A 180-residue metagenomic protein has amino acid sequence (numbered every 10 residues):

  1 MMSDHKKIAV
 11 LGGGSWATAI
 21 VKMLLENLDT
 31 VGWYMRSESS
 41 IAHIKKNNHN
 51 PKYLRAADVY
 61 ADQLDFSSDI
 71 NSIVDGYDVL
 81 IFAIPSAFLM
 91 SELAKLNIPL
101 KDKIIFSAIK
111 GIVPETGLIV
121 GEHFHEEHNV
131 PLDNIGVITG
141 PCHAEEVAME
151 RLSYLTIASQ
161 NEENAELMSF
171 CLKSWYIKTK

Functional and structural regions predicted by a protein language model:
M2-R55, L64-S68, V74: NAD(P)+-binding Rossmann beta1-loop-alpha1 motif at the extreme N-terminus of oxidoreductases
I8, T30-V31, D133-I135, T179: Hydrophobic anchor at the start of a short beta-strand that flanks the dinucleotide cofactor-binding loop
A17, A87-M90, I112-V113, E163-N164 (+1 more regions): Glycine-rich nucleotide phosphate-binding loop and flanking beta-alpha elements of Rossmann-like dinucleotide-binding
S39-H43, P114-T116, A165: Short, charged/polar "capping" segments at the starts of alpha-helices and the immediately preceding loops
Y60, I70-D75, V79-L152: Rossmann-like NAD(P)(H) cofactor-binding subdomain of soluble oxidoreductases
E127-N134, L152-K180: Internal alpha-helical scaffold of NAD(P)-dependent oxidoreductase catalytic cores
